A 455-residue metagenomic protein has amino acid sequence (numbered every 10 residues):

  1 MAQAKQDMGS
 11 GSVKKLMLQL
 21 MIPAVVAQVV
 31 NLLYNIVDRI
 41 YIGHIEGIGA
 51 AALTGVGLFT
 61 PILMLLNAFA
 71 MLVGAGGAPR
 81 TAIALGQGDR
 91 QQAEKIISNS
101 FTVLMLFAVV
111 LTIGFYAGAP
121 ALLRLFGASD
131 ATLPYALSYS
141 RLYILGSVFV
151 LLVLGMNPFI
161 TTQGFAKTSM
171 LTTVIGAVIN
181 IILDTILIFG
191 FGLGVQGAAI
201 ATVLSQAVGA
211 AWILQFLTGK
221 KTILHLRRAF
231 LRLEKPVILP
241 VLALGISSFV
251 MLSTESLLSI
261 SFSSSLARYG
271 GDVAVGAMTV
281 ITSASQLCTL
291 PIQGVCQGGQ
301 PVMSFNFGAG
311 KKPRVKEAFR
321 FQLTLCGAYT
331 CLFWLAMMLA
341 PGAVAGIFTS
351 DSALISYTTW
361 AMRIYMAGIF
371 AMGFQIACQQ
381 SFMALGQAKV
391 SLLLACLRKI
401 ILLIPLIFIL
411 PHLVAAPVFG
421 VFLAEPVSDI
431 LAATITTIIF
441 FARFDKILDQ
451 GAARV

Functional and structural regions predicted by a protein language model:
M1-A24, T81-V148, G190-G245, M303-G368 (+1 more regions): Short alpha-helical transmembrane segments in multi-pass integral membrane proteins
M8-I48, P61-G76, R80, M105-T112 (+6 more regions): N-terminal transmembrane alpha-helices
Q19, I42-M64, A131-Y135, V195-Q196 (+6 more regions): Interfacial/gating helices of multi-pass transporter permease domains
Q19-D38, L142, G176, S205-G209 (+3 more regions): Transmembrane helical elements of multi-pass membrane transporters/channels
I22, D38, G77, G118-A119 (+12 more regions): Hydrophobic/aromatic residues in alpha-helical transmembrane segments
V29, L33-T54, L123-D130, I186-L193 (+5 more regions): Helix-terminus/linker motif at the lipid-water interface of multi-pass membrane proteins
L53-I113, V150-S169, S263, A277-L335 (+2 more regions): Small-residue-rich hydrophobic transmembrane alpha-helices
Y143-T161, S169-A177, A198-A211, Q293-C296 (+3 more regions): Short runs within selected transmembrane alpha-helices of multi-pass transporters and secretion channels
